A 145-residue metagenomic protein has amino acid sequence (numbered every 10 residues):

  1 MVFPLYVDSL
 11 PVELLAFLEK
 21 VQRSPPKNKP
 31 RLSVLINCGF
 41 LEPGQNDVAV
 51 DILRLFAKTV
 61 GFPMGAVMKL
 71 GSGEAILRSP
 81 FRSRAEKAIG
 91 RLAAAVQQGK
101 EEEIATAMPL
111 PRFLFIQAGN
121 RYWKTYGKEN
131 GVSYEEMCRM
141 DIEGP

Functional and structural regions predicted by a protein language model:
M1, M64, M68, M108 (+1 more regions): Detector for methionine-enriched segments
M1-G61: Helix-loop-strand module that forms the ligand-binding subsite of alpha/beta enzymes
K20, K27-K29, K58, K69 (+4 more regions): Context-gated lysine
R23, L41, P80-F81, I116: Short amphipathic alpha-helical patches
C38-V48, G71-S79, E102-R112: Noncatalytic linker/hinge segments flanking ATPase motor cores
A49-E101: Active-site/pore-lining binding-face segments in mid-to-C-terminal subdomains
R82-P145: C-terminal and late-domain segments of enzyme folds
